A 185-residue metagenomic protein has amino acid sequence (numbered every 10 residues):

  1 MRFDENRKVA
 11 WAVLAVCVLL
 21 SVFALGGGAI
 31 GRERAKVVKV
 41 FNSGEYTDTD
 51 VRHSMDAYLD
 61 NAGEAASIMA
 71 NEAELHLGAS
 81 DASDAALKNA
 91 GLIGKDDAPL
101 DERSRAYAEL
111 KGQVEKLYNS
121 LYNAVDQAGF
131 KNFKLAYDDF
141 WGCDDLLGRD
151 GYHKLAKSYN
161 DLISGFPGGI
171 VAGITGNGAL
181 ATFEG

Functional and structural regions predicted by a protein language model:
M1-G185: A helix-centric hydrophobic-segment signal that preferentially recognizes long, alpha-helical stretches used
